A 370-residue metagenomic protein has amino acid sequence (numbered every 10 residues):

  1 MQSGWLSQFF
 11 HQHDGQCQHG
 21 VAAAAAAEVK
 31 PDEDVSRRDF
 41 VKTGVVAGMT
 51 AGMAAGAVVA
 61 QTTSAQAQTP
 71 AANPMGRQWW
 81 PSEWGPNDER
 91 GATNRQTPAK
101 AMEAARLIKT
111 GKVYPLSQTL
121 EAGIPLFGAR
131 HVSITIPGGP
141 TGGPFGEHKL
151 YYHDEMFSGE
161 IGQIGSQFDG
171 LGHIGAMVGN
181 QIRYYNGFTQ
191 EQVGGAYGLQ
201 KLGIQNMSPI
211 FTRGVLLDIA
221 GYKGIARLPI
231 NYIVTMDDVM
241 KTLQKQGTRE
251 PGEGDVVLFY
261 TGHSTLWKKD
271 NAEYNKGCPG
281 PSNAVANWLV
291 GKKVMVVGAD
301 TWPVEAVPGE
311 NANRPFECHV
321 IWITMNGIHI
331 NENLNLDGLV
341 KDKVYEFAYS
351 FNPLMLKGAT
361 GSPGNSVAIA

Functional and structural regions predicted by a protein language model:
M1-D39, M53: N-terminal secretory signal peptides
L6-Q8, F40-V41, G254, A272: Generic low-polarity alpha-helical segments
H13, C17-H19, D34-S36, Q68-A370: Active-/binding-site microenvironments in catalytic and ligand-binding cores
E33-K42, T50-Q68: N-terminal twin-arginine translocation
